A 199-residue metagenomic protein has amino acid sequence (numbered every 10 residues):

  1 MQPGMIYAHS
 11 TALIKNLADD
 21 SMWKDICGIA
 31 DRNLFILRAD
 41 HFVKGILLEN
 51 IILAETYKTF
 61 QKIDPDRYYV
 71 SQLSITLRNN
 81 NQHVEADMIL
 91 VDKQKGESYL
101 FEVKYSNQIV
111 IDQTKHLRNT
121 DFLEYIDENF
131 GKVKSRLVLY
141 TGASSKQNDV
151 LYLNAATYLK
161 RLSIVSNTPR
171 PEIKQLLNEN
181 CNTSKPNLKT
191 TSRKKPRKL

Functional and structural regions predicted by a protein language model:
M1-A86: Accessory nucleic acid-recognition modules appended to NTPase machines
Q2-A8, L13, L117-N119, R136 (+1 more regions): Generic low-polarity alpha-helical segments
K15, S21-K24, D66, E124 (+3 more regions): Polar/charged alpha-helical tracts
L34, L117-N119, E128-G131, S163-T168 (+1 more regions): Short, surface-exposed, polar/charged, turn-prone segments marking secondary-structure boundaries
I52, T56, A86-V110: Conserved catalytic cores of phosphodiester-cleaving nucleases, focusing on short active-site segments
N80-N81, K93, E128-N129: Structural motif
G96-S98, Y105-Y158, T183: Catalytic cores of nucleic-acid endonucleases
V138-L199: Domain-level recognition of nuclease-like catalytic cores that cleave nucleotide substrates
